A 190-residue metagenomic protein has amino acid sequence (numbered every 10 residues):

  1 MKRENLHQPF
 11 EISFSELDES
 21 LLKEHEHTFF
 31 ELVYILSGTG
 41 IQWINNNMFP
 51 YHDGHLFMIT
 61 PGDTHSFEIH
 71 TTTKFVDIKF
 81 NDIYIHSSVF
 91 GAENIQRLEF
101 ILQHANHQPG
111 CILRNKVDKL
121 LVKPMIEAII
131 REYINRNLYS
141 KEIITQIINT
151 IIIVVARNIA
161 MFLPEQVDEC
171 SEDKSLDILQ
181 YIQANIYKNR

Functional and structural regions predicted by a protein language model:
M1-E11, E68-R131: A hydrophobic/aromatic-rich effector-binding and dimerization subdomain of bacterial HTH-type transcriptional regulators
E11-H27: Conserved short histidine dyad/triad with adjacent acidic residue
E19, D53-G54, G62, N81: Tight coil/turn sites that cap or link beta-strands
E26-W43, M58: Short, conserved beta-strand element in jelly-roll/cupin
L36, H52-D53, P61, T71: A cytosolic small-molecule/anion-sensing beta-strand core signal
I41-W43, I59, T64-T71: Short beta-strand His + acidic residue motifs that chelate non-heme Fe in jelly-roll/DSBH and cupin folds
N46-M58: Short acidic-glycine-tyrosine-enriched beta hairpin
Q108-V117, Y133-I147, I153-N189: Short, Lys/Arg-enriched, Trp-marked, Pro/Gly-tolerant hinge/linker segments that flank
